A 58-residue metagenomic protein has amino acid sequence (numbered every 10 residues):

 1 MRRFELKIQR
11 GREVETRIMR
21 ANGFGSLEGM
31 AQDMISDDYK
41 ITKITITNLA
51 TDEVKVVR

Functional and structural regions predicted by a protein language model:
M1-E15: Short aromatic-glycine-(Arg/Gly/Cys) micro-motifs in beta-strand/loop hairpins
Q9, R20-N22, T47: A structural detector for beta-sheet-dominated domains
E13-G25: A short, exposed loop/beta-hairpin motif centered on an aromatic-Gly-Thr core
T16, G29, V54-V56: Short acidic, gly/pro-rich beta-turn/loop elements at beta-sheet edges and active-site/ligand-binding grooves
N22-K43: A short, charged, amphipathic alpha-helix used as a generic interaction element across diverse proteins
S36-R58: Short, mixed-charge low-complexity intrinsically disordered segments
